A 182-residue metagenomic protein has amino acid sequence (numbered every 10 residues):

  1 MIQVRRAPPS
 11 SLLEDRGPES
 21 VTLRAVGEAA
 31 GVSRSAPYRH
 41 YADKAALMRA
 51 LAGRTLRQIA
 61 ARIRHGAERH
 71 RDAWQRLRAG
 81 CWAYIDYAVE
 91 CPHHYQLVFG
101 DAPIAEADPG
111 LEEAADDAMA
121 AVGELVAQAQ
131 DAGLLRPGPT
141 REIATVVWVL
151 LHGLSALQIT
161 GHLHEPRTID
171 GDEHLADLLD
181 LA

Functional and structural regions predicted by a protein language model:
I2-S10, E14, E19-S20, G31 (+4 more regions): An amphipathic alpha-helix adjacent to DNA-recognition modules
E14, A60, R64, I85-V89 (+2 more regions): Short amphipathic alpha-helical interface segments enriched in basic and hydrophobic/aromatic residues, used as
R24, S35: Residues within helix-turn-helix
G27: The alpha-helix within a helix-turn-helix
A50, R64-H94, I143-V147: Hydrophobic alpha-helical connector segments
R78, W82, M119-A127, D172-L179: An amphipathic alpha-helix signature
Q96, G100, E106-E112, D116 (+1 more regions): Hydrophobic/aromatic-rich alpha-helical bundle segments in the mid-to-C-terminal region
